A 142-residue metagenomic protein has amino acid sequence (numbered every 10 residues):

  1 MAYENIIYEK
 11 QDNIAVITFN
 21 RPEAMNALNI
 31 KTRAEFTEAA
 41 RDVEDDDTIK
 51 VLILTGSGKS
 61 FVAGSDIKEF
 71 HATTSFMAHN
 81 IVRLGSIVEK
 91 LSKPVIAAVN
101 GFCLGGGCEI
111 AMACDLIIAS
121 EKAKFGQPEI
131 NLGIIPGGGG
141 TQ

Functional and structural regions predicted by a protein language model:
M1-S57: Conserved CoA-thioester-binding segment of acyl-CoA-metabolizing enzymes
I17, L54, D66, I110-M112: Hydrophobic/aromatic residues within transmembrane alpha-helices of multi-pass small-molecule transporters
P22-M25, K59, G64, F102 (+2 more regions): A short, glycine- and basic residue-enriched loop/turn that sits immediately adjacent to a domain's principal
T32-E35, N80, I110: Hydrophobic alpha-helical membrane-association signature
R41, T48, G56-K90, C103 (+1 more regions): Glycine- (often His-adjacent) and acidic-residue-rich active-site loop that binds/positions the CoA thioester
L84-K90, A98, L104-Q142: CoA-thioester-processing core
